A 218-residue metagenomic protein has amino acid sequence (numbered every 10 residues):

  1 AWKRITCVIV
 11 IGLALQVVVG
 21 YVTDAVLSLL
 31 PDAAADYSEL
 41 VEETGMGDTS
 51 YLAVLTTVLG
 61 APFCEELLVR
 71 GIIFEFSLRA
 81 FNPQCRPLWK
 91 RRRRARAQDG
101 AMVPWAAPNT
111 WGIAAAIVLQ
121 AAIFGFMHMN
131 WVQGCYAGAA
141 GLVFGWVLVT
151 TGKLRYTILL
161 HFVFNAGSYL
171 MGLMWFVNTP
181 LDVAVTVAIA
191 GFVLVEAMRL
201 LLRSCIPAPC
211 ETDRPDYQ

Functional and structural regions predicted by a protein language model:
A1-C64, F74-W105, N109, D216: Juxtamembrane helix-loop-helix connectors linking adjacent transmembrane helices in multi-pass membrane enzymes
W2-T6, V10, A14, W111-V118 (+2 more regions): Alpha-helical hydrophobic membrane-insertion segments
L15-L27, S77, I123, M127 (+4 more regions): Alpha-helical membrane-inserting segments
S28, F162-Q218: C-terminal membrane module of polytopic membrane proteins
T49-A53, P104-Q120, K153-Y156, N178-D182: Membrane-interface starts of transmembrane alpha-helices
F63, L67-L68, I72-I73, N130 (+1 more regions): Active-site His/Glu-centered metal-binding helix of metallohydrolases
R70-F81, L170-W175: Membrane-interfacial alpha-helical segments at the cytosolic side of multi-pass membrane proteins
A121, F126, Q133-I189: Functionally important transmembrane alpha-helices
